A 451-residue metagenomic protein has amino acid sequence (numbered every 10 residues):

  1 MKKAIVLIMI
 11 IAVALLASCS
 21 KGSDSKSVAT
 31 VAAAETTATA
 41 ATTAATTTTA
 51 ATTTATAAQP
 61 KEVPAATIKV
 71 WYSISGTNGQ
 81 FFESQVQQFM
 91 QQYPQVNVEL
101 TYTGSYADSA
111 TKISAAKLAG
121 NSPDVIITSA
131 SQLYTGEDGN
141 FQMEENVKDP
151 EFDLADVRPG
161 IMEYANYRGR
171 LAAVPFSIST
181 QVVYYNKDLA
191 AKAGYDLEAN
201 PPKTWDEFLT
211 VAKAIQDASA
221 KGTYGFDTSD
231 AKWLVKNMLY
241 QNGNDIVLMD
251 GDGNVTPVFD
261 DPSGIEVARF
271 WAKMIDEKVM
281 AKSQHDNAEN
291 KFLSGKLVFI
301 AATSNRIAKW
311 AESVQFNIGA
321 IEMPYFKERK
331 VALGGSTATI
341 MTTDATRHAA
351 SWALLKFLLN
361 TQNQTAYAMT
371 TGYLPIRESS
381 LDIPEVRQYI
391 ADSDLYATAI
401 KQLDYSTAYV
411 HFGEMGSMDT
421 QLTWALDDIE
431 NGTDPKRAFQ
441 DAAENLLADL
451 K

Functional and structural regions predicted by a protein language model:
L15-S18: C-terminal motif of bacterial Sec signal peptides marking the signal peptidase cleavage site
A57-E62, T128-V182, L209-V211, K236-Y240 (+3 more regions): Hinge/lid segment of periplasmic solute-binding proteins
P64-S75, V96-T101, V125, A172 (+1 more regions): Short, well-ordered beta-strand elements
Q88-P159, N166, K192-G194, K291 (+3 more regions): Extracytoplasmic "Venus flytrap"/periplasmic binding protein-like
Q91-Q92, N97-E99, A193, R269 (+8 more regions): Extracytoplasmic/periplasmic substrate-recognition and gating elements
A172-F176, Q181, A191, D206-T256 (+1 more regions): Extracytoplasmic/periplasmic solute-binding protein
L209-A214, D252-K282: Glycine-centered hinge/linker elements that transmit conformational signals in sensory and ligand-binding systems
I321, M369-T423, D428: Long, aromatic- and glycine/proline-rich binding clefts that accommodate carbohydrate-like moieties
